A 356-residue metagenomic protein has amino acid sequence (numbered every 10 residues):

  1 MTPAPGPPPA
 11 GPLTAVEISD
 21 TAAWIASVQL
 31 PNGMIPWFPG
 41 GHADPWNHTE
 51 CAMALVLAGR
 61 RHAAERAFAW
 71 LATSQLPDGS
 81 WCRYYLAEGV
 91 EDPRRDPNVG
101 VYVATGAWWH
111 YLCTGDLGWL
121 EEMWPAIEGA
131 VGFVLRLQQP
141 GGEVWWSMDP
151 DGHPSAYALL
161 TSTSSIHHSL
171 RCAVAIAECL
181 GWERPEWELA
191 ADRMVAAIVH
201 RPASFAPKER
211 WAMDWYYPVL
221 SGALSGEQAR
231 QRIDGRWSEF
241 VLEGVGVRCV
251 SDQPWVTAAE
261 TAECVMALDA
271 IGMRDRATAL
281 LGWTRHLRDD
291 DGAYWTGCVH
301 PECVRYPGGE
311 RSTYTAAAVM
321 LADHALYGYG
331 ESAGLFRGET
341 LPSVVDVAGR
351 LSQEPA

Functional and structural regions predicted by a protein language model:
T2-G11, T49-A63, Y102-W119, S164-W182 (+3 more regions): Well-ordered alpha-helical scaffold segments within catalytic/enzyme domains
T2-H42, E65-Y102, W124, G129-Y157 (+2 more regions): Extended glycan-interaction surfaces of carbohydrate-active proteins
E17, D44, D116, E183-E186 (+1 more regions): Poly-acidic low-complexity segments
V28, W37, G41-T49, M53-R60: N-terminal beta1-alpha1-beta2 module of alpha/beta enzyme domains
S155-R201: Loop-centered beta-sheet repeat module
